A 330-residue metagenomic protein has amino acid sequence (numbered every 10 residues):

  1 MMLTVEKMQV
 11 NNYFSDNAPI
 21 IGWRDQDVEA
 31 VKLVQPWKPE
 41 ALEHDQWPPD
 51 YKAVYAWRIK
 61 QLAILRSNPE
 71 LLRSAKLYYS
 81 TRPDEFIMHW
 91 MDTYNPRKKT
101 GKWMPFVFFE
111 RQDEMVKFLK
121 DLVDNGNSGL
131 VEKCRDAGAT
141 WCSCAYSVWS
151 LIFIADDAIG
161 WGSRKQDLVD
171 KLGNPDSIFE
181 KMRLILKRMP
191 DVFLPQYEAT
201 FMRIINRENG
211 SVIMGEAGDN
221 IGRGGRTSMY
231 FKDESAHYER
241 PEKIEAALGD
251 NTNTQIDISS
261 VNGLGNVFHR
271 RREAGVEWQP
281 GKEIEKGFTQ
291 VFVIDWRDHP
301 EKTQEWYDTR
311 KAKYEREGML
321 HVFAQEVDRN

Functional and structural regions predicted by a protein language model:
M2-N330: Phosphate/NTP-binding elements of NTP-utilizing enzymes
